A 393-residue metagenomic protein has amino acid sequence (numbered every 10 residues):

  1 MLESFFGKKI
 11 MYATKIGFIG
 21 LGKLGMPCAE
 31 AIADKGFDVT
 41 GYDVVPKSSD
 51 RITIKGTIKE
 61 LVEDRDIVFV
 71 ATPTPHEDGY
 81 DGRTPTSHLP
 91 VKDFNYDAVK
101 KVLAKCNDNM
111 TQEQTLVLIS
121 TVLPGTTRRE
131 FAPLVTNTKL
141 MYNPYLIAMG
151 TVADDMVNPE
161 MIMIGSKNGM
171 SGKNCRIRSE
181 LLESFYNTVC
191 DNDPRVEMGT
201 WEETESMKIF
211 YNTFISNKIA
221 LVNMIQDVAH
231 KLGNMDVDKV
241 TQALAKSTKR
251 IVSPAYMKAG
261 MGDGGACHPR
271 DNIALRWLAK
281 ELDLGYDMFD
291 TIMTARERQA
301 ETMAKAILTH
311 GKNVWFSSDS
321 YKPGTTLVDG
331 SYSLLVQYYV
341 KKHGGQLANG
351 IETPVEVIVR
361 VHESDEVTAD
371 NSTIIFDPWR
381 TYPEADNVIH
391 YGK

Functional and structural regions predicted by a protein language model:
L2-E63, T309, N313-Q346: NAD(P)+-binding Rossmann beta1-loop-alpha1 motif at the extreme N-terminus of oxidoreductases
F6, N109, R129-N143, A148-V252 (+1 more regions): Internal alpha-helical scaffold of NAD(P)-dependent oxidoreductase catalytic cores
E60-L61, D155-M156, I351-E352: Structural alpha-helical scaffold elements that stabilize or flank donor/cofactor-binding regions in carbohydrate
D64-R65, V355: An anion/phosphate-binding loop that grips the pyrophosphate of nucleotide cofactors and donors
V70-T72, S120, S166-K167, V359-E363 (+1 more regions): Glycine-rich, N-terminal phosphate-binding loop of Rossmann-like dinucleotide-binding domains
H76-T151, P383-A385: Rossmann-like NAD(P)(H) cofactor-binding subdomain of soluble oxidoreductases
D263-A300: Helix-enriched interaction subdomains in cytosolic or periplasmic regions, typified by TIR/SEFIR signaling/NADase cores
N349-K393: Rossmann-like adenosine-cofactor binding region
